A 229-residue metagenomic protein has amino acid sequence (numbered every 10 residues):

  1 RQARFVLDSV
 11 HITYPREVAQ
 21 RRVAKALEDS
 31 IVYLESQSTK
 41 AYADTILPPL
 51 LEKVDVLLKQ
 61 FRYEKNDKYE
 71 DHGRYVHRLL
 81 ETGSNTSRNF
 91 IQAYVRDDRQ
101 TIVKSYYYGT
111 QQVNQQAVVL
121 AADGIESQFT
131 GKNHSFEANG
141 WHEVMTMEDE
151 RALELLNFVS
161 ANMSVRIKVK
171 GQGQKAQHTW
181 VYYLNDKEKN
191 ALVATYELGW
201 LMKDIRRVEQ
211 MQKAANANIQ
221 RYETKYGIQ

Functional and structural regions predicted by a protein language model:
L7, T13-P15, E35: Alpha-helical junction/boundary sensor with strong preference for TPR arrays
H11-V23: Short solvent-exposed coil/turn linkers within tandem alpha-helical repeat scaffolds
L27-V56: Alpha-helical linker/edge segments of TPR/alpha-solenoid repeat scaffolds and analogous pre-/post-domain helices
L51-N114: An ectodomain-focused feature that recognizes extracytoplasmic/extracellular
R99-A138: Mid-length scaffold segments of soluble, non-membrane domains
A121-S127, E150-R151, N157-S164: A short, structured loop/turn motif at beta-sheet edges
A138-L153, S164-Q229: Internal interaction segment
